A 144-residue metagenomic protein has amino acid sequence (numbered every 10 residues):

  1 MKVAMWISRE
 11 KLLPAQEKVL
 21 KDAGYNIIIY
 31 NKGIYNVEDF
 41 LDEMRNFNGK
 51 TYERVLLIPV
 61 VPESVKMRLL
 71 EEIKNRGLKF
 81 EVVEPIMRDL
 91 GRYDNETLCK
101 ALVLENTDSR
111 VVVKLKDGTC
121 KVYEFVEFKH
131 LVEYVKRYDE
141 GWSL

Functional and structural regions predicted by a protein language model:
M1-L56, R68-L144: Long, low-complexity, Lys/Arg-enriched
I58-K66: N-terminal glycine-rich "phosphate-gripper" loop used for MgATP/nucleotide binding and carboxylate activation
